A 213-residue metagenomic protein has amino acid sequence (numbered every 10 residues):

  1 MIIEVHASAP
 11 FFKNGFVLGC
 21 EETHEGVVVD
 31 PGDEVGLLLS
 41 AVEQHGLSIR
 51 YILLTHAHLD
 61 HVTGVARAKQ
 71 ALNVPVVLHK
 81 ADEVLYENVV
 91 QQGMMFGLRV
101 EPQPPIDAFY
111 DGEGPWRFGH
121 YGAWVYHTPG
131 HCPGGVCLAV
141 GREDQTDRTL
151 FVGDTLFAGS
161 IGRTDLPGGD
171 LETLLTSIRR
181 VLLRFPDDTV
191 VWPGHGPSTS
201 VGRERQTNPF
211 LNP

Functional and structural regions predicted by a protein language model:
M1-H45, C137-V152: Conserved beta-strand hairpin/beta-sheet module of binuclear metal-dependent hydrolase folds, prominently
H6, Y110, T128: Hydrophobic residues at beta-strand termini and immediately following loops that shape nucleotide-binding pockets
F16, A108, E113-G114, V136-L138 (+1 more regions): Residue-level detector of beta-strand structural context in well-folded domains
L18, T55, T128: Conserved S/T- and glycine-rich ATP-binding loop of Class I adenylate-forming
H24, Q91-M95, Y121-P213: Metallo-beta-lactamase
V27-V29, Y51-L53, V125-H127: Short catalytic-loop micro-motif centered on adjacent basic/acidic residues
V29, V76-L78, V152, P193: Hydrophobic residues in well-ordered beta-strands that form the structural core
E34-Y121, T146-R148, Q206-F210: Active-site HxH/HxHxD metal-binding segment of metal-dependent hydrolases
